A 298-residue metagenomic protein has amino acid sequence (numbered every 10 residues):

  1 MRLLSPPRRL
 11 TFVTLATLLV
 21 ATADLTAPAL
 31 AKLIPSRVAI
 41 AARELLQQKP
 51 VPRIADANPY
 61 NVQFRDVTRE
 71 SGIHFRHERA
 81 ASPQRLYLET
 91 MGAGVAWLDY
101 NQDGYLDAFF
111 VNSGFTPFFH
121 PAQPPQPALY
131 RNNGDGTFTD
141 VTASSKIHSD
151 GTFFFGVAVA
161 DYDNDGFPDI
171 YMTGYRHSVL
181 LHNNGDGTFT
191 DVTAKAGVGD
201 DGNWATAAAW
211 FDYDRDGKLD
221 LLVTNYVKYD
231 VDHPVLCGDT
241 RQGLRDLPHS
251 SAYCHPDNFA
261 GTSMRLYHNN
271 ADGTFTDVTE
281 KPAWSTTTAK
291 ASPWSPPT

Functional and structural regions predicted by a protein language model:
M1-F12, A21-T298: Acidic, glycine/proline-rich Ca2+-coordinating loop motifs
A16-T17: Short, linear, compositionally biased motifs with a strong N-terminal bias
